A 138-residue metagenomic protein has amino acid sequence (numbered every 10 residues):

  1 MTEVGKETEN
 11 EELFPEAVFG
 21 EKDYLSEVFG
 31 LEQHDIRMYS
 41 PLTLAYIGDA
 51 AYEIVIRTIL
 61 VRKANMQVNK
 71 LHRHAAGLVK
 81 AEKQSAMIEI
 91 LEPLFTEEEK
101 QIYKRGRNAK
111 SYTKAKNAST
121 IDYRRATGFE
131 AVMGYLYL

Functional and structural regions predicted by a protein language model:
M1-L138: Double-stranded RNA-binding/processing signature
